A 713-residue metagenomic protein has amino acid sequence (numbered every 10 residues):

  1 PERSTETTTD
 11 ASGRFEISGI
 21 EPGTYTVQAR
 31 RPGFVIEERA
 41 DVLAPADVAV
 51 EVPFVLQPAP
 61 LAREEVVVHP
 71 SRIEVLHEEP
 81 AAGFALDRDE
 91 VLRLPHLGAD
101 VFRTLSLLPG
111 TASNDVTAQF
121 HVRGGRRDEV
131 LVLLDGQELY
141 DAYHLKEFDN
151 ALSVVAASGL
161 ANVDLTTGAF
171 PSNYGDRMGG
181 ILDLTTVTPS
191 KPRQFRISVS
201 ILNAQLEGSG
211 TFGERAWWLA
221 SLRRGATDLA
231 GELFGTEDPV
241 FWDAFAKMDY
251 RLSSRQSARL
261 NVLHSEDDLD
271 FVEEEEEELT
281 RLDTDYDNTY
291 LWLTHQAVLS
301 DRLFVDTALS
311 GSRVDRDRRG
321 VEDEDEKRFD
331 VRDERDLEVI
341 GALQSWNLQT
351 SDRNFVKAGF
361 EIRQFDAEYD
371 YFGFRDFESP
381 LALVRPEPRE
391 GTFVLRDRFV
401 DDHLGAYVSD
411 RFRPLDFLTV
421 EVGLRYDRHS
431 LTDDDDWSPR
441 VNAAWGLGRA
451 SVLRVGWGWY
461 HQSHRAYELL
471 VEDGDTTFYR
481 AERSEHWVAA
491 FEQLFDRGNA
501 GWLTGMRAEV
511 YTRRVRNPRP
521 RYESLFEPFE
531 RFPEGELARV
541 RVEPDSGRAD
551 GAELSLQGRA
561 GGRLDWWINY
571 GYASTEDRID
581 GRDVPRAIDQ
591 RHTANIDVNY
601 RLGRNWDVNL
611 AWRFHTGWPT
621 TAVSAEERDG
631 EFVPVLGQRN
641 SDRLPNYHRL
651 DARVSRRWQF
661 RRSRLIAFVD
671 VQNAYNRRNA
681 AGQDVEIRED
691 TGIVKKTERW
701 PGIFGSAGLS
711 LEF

Functional and structural regions predicted by a protein language model:
E2-E16: Short, acidic Ser/Thr/Gly-rich low-complexity loop/linker segments typical of extracellular and cell-surface proteins
T9, S310, L337, N347-F355 (+5 more regions): Structural signature of Gram-negative outer-membrane beta-barrels, strongest in the C-terminal barrel of TonB-dependent
V35-V55, E64-P171, I181-D183, V187-T188 (+2 more regions): Periplasmic N-terminal accessory/gating domains of Gram-negative outer-membrane beta-barrel systems
R196, I201-R224, G235-D268, D283-G311 (+1 more regions): Transmembrane beta-barrel wall of Gram-negative outer-membrane proteins
D268, Y371-F374, P380, V384 (+5 more regions): Surface-exposed extracellular loop regions of Gram-negative outer-membrane beta-barrel proteins, predominantly
D306-S310, R316-D317, G446, A481-E543 (+2 more regions): Membrane-embedded beta-barrel scaffold of Gram-negative outer-membrane proteins
R413, T512-R514, G535-A622: Gram-negative outer-membrane beta-barrel transporters
F614-G630, R649, S655-F713: C-terminal beta-signal and adjacent terminal beta-strands/loops of Gram-negative outer-membrane beta-barrel proteins
